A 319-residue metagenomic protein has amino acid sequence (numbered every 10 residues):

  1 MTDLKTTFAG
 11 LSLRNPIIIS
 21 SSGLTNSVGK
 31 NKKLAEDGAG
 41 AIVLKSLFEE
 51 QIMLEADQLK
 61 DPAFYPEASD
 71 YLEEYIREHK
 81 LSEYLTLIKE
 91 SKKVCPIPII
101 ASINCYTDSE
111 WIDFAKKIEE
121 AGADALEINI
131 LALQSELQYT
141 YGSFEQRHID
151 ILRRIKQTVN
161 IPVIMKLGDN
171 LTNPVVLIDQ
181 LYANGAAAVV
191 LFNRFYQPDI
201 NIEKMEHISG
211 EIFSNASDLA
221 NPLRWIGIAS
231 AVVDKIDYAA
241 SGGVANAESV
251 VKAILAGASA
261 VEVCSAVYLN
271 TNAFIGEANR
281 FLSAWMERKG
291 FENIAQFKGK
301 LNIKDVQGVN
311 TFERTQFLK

Functional and structural regions predicted by a protein language model:
M1-I18, Y84-K92: N-terminal amphipathic alpha-helix/helix-capping segment at the start of soluble metabolic enzymes
L11-I18, Y71-E74, P162-V163: Short, basic, glycine/proline-bearing loop/turn elements
S12-G38: N-terminal phosphate-binding or glycine-rich loops at protein starts, especially the Walker A/P-loop of NTPases
L24, D108, V267-Y268: Short strand->helix junction
V28-P62, P66, S82-K89, K93-I100 (+3 more regions): Alpha/beta enzyme core
L255-N272, E277: Active-site/pore-lining binding-face segments in mid-to-C-terminal subdomains
L269-G290, A295-K319: C-terminal extensions of enzymes
